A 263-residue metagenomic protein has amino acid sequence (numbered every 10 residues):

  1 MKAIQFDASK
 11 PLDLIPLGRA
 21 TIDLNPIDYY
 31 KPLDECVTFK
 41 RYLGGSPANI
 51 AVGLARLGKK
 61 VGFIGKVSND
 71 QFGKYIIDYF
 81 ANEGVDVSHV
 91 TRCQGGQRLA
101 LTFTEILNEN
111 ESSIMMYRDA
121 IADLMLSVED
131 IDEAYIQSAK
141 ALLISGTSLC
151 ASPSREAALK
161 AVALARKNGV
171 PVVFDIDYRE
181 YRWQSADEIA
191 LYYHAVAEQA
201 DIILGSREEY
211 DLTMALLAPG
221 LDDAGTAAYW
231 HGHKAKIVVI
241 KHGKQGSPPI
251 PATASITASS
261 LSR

Functional and structural regions predicted by a protein language model:
M1-L14, A163-K167, A215-R263: Conserved phosphate-binding/catalytic region of the ribokinase-like
K2-D86, S259, R263: Glycine-rich phosphate/adenosyl-contacting loop at the front of the ribokinase-like
L24, M115, S152, T213 (+1 more regions): Residues that scaffold the ATP/ADP-binding catalytic core of kinase and kinase-like folds
K60-I144: Conserved N-terminal subdomain of the carbohydrate kinase-like
A134-Y135, A195-V196, H231: Structural alpha-helical scaffold elements that stabilize or flank donor/cofactor-binding regions in carbohydrate
K140, D201-I202, K236: Receiver (REC) domain switch/active-site residues of two-component response regulators
T147-T226, Q245-S247: Conserved beta-alpha-beta core of the PfkB/ribokinase-like small-molecule kinase fold
